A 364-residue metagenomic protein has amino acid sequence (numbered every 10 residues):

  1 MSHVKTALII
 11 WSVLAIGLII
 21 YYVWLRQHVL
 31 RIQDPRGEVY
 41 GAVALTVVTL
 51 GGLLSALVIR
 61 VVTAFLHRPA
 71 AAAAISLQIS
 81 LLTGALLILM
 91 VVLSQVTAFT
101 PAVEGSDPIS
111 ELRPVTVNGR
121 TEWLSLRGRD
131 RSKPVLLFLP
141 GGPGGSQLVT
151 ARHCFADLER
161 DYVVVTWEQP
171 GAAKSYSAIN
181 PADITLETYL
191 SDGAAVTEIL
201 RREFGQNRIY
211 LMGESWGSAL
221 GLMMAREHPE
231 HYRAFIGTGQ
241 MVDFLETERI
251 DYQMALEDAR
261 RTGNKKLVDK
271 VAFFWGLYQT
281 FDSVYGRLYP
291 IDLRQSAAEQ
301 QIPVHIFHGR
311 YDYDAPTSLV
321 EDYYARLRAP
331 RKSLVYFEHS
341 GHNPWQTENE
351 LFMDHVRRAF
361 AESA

Functional and structural regions predicted by a protein language model:
S146-F155: The serine-hydrolase catalytic nucleophile loop
L148-V149, G171-I184: Glycine-rich "HGGG/HGxG" loop immediately N-terminal to the catalytic nucleophile of the alpha/beta-hydrolase
E159-Y176: Conserved alpha/beta-hydrolase
T188-R208: Conserved acidic catalytic loop of the alpha/beta-hydrolase fold
E230-T262: A catalytic-pocket lid/entrance helix-loop region that shapes and gates access to the active site across common
Q253-Q295, I302: Alpha/beta-hydrolase
Q300, I306-H308, D312: Short beta-strand/loop motif that positions the catalytic acidic residue of the alpha/beta-hydrolase fold
S340-N349, M353: Catalytic histidine-centered segment of alpha/beta-hydrolase-like enzymes
